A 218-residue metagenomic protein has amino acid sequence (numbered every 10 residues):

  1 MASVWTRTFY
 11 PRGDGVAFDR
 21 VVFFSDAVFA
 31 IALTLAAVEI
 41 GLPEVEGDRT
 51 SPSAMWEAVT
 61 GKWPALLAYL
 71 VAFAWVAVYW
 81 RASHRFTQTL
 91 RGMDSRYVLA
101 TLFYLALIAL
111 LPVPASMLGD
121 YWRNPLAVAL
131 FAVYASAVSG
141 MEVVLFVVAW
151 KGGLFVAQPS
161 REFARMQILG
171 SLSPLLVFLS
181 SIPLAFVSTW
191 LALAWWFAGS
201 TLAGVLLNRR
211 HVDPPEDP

Functional and structural regions predicted by a protein language model:
M1-P218: Multi-pass alpha-helical transmembrane bundle typical of ion/small-solute transporters and intramembrane aspartyl
